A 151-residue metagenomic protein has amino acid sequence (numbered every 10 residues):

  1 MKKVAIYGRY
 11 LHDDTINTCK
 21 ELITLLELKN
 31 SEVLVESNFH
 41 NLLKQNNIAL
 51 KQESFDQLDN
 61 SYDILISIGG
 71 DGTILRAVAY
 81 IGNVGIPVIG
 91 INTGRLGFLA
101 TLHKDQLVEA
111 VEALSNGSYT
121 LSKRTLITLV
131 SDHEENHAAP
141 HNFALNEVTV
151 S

Functional and structural regions predicted by a protein language model:
M1-V4: Extreme N-terminal starter segment of soluble prokaryotic enzymes
I6-Y7, E36, I91: Short hydrophobic segments within beta-strands
T15, G72-A77: Short glycine/serine/threonine-rich phosphate/pyrophosphate-binding segments that cradle anionic phosphate groups
S31-N38: Short internal beta-strands
L50-Y62: Short acidic low-complexity segments
V84-L102: Short, acidic/small-residue loops that bind anionic groups at enzyme active sites
F98-S151: Catalytic core of DAGKc-family lipid kinases
